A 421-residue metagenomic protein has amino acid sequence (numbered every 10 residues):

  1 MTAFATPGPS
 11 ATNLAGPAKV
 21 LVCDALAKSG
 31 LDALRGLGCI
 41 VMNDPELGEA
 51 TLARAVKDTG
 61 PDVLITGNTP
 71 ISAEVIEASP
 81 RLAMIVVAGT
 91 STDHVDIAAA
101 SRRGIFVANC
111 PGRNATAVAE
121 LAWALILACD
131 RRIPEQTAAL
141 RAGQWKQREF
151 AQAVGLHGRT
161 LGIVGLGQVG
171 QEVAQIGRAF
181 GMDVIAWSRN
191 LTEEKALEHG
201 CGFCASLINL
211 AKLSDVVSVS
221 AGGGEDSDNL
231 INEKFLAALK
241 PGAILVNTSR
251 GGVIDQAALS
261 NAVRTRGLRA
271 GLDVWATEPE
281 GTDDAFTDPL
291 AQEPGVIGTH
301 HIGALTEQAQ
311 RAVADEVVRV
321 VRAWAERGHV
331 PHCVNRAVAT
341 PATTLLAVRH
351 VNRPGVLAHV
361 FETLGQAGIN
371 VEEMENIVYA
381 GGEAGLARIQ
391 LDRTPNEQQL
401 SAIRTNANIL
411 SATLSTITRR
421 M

Functional and structural regions predicted by a protein language model:
T2-V107, N232-K234, D283, E373-M374 (+2 more regions): An N-terminal-biased, well-structured beta-alpha scaffold segment characteristic of Rossmann-like dinucleotide-binding
F4, T282-D283, G303-M421: NAD(P)-dependent dehydrogenase/reductase Rossmann-like domain
S10-G16, R148-P241, A257: Rossmann-like dinucleotide/phosphate-binding beta-alpha-beta segment
D44-P45, G67, A88-G89, I105-T116 (+4 more regions): Short beta->alpha connector loops at strand-helix junctions that form conserved, small/polar/Pro-enriched
T69, T90, D215, S220-G223 (+3 more regions): Short glycine-/small-residue-rich Rossmann-like dinucleotide-binding loops
I76, P80-M84, V95-V107, L213 (+2 more regions): Beta-strand-loop-alpha-helix segment that lines the small-molecule cofactor/substrate pocket of alpha/beta enzymes
R103, P111-T160, Q175, A179 (+3 more regions): Phosphate-binding beta-alpha-beta segment of Rossmann-like dinucleotide-binding domains, i.e., the NAD(P)
V107, E233, G242-A342, L386: Rossmann-like dinucleotide-binding domain for NAD(H)/NADP(H)
